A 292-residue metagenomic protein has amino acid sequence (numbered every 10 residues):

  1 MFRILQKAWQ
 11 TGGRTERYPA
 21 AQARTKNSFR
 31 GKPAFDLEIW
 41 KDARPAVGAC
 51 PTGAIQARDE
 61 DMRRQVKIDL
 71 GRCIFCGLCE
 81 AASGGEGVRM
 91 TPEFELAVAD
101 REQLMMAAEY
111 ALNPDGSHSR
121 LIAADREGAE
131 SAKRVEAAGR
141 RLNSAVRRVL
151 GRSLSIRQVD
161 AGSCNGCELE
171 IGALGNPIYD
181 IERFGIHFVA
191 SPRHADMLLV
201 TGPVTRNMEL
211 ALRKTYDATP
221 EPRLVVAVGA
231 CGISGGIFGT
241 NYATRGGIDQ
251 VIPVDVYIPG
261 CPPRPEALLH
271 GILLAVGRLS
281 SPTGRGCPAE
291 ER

Functional and structural regions predicted by a protein language model:
M1-A49, G53-D59, A81, E86-A145 (+1 more regions): Non-ligating segments of multi-cofactor redox enzymes
F29-P33, R64, A195-M197, V254: Short amphipathic alpha-helical segments
K41-G53, G71-G85, R157-G172, P203 (+2 more regions): Local cysteine-cluster metal-coordination motifs and their immediate loop/turn environment, predominantly Fe-S cluster
A46, R134, A138-L142, N207-A211 (+3 more regions): General structural feature for long, well-ordered alpha-helical segments within catalytic domains of soluble enzymes
G53, A57-Q65, E86, A218-V228 (+5 more regions): Ferredoxin-type iron-sulfur electron-transfer modules in oxidoreductases and energy-metabolism complexes
K67-R72, P92: Membrane-interface helix-loop-helix junctions at boundaries between adjacent transmembrane segments
R101-L104, E109, K133-H194: N-terminal beta1-alpha1-beta2 submodule of the flavodoxin-like/Rossmannoid cofactor-binding fold
N165, L169-L269: Cofactor-cradling patches in redox/metallo enzymes
